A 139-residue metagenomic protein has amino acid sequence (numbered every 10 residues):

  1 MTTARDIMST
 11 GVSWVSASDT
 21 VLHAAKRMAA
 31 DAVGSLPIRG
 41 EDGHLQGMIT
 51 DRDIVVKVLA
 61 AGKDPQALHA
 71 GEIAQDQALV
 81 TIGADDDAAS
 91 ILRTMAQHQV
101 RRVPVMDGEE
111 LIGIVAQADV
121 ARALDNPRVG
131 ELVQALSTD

Functional and structural regions predicted by a protein language model:
M1-R27, V33, I38-E41, L45-Q46 (+5 more regions): Bateman/CBS regulatory modules and CBS-like beta-alpha motifs in cytosolic regions of diverse proteins
H44, L124-D125: Sparse recognition of residues in long alpha-helices and their boundaries
I49-K57: Glycine-rich, small/polar surface segments that engage phosphate groups of diverse ligands
R52, A96-Q97: Coiled-coil-like amphipathic alpha-helices with heptad-repeat character
V58-L59, L124: Flexible, gly/ser-rich surface segments that form the specificity/activation loops bordering the active-site cleft
D119: Glycine-rich beta-alpha junction loops
R122, R128, L132: Gly/Ser-rich helix-loop-strand patches that form or flank binding pockets for ribonucleotide-derived cofactors
